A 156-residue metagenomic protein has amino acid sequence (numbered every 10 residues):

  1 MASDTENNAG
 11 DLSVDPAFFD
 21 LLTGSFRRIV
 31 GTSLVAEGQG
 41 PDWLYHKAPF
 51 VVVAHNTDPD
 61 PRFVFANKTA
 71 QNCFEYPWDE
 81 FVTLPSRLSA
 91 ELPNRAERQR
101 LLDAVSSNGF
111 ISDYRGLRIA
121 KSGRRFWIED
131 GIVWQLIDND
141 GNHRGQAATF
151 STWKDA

Functional and structural regions predicted by a protein language model:
M1-A36: Short, low-complexity N-terminal regulatory "tails/caps" that precede and couple sensory modules
E6, G40-A156: Sensory/regulatory domains in signal-transduction proteins
